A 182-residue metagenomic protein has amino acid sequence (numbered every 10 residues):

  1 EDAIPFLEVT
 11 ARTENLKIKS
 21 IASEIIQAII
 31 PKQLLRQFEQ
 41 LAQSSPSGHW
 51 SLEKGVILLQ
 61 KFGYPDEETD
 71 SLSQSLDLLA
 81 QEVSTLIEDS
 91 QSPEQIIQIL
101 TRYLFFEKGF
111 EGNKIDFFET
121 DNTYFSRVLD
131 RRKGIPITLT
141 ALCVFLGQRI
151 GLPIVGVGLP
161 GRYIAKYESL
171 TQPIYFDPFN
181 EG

Functional and structural regions predicted by a protein language model:
E1-G182: A structural boundary/capping signal
